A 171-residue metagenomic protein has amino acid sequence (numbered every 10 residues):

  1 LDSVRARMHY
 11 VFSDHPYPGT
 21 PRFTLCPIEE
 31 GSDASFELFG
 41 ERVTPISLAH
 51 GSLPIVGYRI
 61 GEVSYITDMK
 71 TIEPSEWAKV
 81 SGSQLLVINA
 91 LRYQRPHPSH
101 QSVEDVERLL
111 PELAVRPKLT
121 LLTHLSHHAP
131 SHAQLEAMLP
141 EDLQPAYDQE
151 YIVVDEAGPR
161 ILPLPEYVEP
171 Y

Functional and structural regions predicted by a protein language model:
L1-I66, S75, A133-Y171: Binuclear metal-dependent hydrolase catalytic cores
T71-G158: Cap/insert and terminal regions of metallo-dependent hydrolase folds
